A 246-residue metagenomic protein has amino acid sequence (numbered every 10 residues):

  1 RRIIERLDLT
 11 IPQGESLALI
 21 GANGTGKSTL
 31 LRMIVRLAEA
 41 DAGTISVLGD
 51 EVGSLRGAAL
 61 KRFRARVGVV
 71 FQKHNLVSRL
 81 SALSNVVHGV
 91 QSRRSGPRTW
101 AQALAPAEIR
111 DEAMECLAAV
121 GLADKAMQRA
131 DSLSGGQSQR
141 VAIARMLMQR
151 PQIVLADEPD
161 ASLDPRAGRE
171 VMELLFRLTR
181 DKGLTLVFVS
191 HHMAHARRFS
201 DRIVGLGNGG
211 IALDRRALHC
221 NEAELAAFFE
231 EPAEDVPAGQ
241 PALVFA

Functional and structural regions predicted by a protein language model:
I20-A22: The feature captures the beta-strand-to-loop junction immediately N-terminal to the Walker
V35: Helix-to-loop junction immediately C-terminal to a conserved catalytic motif
G43-E51: Conserved ABC transporter NBD signature motif
E51, R94-D124: Conserved ABC ATPase "signature" region
R129-L133, Q137: Conserved ABC ATPase signature
V154-D157: Catalytic Walker B motif of ABC-type/P-loop ATPase nucleotide-binding domains
S190-H191: H-loop/switch region of ABC-family ATPase nucleotide-binding domains
